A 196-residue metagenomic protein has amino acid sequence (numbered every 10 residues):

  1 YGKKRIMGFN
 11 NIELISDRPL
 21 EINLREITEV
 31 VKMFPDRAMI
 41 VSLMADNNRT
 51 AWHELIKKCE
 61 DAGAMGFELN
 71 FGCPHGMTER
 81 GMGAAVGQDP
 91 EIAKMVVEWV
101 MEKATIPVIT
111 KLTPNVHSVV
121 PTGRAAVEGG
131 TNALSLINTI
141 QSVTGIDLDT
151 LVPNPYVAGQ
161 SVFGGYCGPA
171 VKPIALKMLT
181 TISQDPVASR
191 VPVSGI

Functional and structural regions predicted by a protein language model:
Y1-R49, H53-E54: N-terminal capping/small domains of soluble enzymes
D46-S194: Alpha/beta enzyme core
